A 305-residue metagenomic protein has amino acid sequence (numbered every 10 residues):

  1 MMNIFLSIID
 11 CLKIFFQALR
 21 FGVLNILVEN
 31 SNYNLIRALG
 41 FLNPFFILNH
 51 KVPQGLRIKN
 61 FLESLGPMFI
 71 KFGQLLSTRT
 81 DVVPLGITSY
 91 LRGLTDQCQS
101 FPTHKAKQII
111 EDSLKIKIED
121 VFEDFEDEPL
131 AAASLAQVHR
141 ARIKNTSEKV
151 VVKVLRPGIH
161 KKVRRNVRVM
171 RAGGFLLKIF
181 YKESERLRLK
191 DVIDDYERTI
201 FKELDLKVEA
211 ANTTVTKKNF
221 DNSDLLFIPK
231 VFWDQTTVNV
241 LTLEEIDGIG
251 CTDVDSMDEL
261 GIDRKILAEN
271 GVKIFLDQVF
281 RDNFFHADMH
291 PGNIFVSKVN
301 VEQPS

Functional and structural regions predicted by a protein language model:
M1-Q137, K161-L189, I193: N-terminal accessory/targeting segments that precede structured cores
L85, R92-Q99, E111-D112, K161-R165 (+3 more regions): ATP-dependent phospho-/nucleotidyl transfer catalytic cores
P129-L135, R142-N145, V215: Conserved actuator
L135, E148, V238-N239: Residues on conserved beta-strands of the protein kinase catalytic domain
R140, E148-R156: Glycine-rich ATP phosphate-binding loop
A141-R142, M289: Conserved beta3 strand of the Hanks-type protein kinase catalytic N-lobe
G292-V296: Hydrophobic residue at the +6 position relative to the catalytic HRD Asp in the kinase catalytic loop
